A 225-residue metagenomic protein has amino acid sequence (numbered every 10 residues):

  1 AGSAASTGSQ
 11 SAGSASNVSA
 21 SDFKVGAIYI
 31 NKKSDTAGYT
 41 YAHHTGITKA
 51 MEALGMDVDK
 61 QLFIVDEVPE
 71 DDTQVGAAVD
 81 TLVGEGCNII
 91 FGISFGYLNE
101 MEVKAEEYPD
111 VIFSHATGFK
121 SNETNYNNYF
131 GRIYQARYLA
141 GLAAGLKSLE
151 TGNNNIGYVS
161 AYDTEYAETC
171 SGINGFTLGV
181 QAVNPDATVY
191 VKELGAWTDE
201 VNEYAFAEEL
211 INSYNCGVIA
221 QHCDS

Functional and structural regions predicted by a protein language model:
G2-S225: A residue-level marker of the well-folded mature domains of exported/periplasmic proteins
